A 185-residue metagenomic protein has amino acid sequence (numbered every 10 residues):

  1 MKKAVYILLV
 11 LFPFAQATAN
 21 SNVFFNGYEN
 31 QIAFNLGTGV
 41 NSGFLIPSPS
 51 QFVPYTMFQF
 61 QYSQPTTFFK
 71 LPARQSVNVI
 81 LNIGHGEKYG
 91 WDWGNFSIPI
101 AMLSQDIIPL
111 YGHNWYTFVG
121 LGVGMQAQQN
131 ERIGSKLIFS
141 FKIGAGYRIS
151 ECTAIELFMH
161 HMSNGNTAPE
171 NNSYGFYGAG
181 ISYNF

Functional and structural regions predicted by a protein language model:
M1-G27: Cleavable N-terminal export/targeting peptides
A17-T67, F176-F185: Short glycine/proline- and aromatic-enriched beta-strand/turn motifs that initiate or cap beta-hairpins
Y28-N30, F52-F58, D92-A101, S135-F139 (+1 more regions): Residues that define the transmembrane beta-barrel architecture of outer-membrane proteins
I32-L36, Q75-L81, T117-L121, F141-A145 (+2 more regions): Membrane-embedded beta-strand positions of outer-membrane beta-barrel proteins
F34-T38, F58-Q64, I100-P109, L121-M125 (+2 more regions): Residues on the lipid-exposed face of transmembrane beta-strands in outer-membrane beta-barrel proteins
L36-S42, Q64, V79-E87, W93 (+3 more regions): Transmembrane beta-strands of outer-membrane beta-barrel pores
F44-P49, E87-W93, Q129-K136, T167-S173: Outer-membrane beta-barrel translocator domains and adjoining extracellular loop/strand segments of Gram-negative
T67-A73, G112-T117, I149-L157: Repeated loop/turn-to-beta-strand initiation elements of outer-membrane beta-barrel proteins
